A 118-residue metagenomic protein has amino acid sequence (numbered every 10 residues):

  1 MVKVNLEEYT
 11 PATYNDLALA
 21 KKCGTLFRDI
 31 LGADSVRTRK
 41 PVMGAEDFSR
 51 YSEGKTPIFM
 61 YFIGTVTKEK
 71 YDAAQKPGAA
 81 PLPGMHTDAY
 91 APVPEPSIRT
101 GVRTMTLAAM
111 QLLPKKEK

Functional and structural regions predicted by a protein language model:
M1-K118: Metal-dependent amide/peptide-bond hydrolase catalytic core, centered on the "pita-bread" metallohydrolase fold
